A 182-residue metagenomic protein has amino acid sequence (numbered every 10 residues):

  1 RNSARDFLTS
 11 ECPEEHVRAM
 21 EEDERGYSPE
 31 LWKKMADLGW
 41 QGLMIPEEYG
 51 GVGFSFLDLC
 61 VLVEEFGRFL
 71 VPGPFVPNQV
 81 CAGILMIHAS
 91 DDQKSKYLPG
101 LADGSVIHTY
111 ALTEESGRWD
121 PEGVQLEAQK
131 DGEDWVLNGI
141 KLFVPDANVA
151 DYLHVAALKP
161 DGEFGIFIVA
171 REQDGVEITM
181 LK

Functional and structural regions predicted by a protein language model:
R1-F75, D92, K96, G100: Amphipathic, small/basic residue-rich leader segments at the start of a protein or domain
N2, G67-R68, G175-K182: Glycine-rich beta->alpha junctions and the first turn(s) of the following alpha-helix
F54, D120-E122, D146-A150: Short glycine/proline-enriched turns and hinge-like loops at secondary-structure junctions
V80-A89: Helix-loop "lid/cap" segments that line or gate small-molecule binding pockets
Y97, V124, I140-L142, T179-K182: Short beta-alpha junctions and helix-cap segments that line functional grooves
G104-T113: A short, Trp-centered hydrophobic/proline-enriched beta-strand micro-motif
A111, N138-I178: A short core secondary-structure module
L126-Q129: A structural signal for short hydrophobic beta-strand segments in well-ordered beta-sheet cores
